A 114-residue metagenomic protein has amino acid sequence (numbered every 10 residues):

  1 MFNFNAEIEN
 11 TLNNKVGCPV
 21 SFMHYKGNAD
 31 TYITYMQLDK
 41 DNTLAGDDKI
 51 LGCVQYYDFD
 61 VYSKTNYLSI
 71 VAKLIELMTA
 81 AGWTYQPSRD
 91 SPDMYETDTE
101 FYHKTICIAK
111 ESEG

Functional and structural regions predicted by a protein language model:
M1-A45, E96-D98: Small/polar-rich, solvent-exposed N-terminal microdomains that initiate assembly or binding
Q37-I50, K104-G114: Long, continuous compositionally biased terminal/linker segments
K49-V54, I75-L77: Short intrinsically disordered coil segments
L51-T65, E100-E111: Oligomerization/assembly interface segments of phage tail-like spikes and tubes
N66-A72: Short, conserved charged micro-motifs
K73-G114: Acidic-leaning, charged glycine-interspersed low-complexity segments
